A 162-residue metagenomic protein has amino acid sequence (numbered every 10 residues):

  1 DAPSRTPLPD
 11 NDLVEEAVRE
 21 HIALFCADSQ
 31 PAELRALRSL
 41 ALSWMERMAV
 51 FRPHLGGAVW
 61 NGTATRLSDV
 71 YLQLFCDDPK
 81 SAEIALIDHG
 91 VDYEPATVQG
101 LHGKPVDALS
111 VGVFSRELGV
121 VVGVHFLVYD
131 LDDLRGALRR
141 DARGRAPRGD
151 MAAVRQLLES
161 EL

Functional and structural regions predicted by a protein language model:
D1-R66, C76-L162: Catalytic core of pol beta-like nucleotidyltransferases
